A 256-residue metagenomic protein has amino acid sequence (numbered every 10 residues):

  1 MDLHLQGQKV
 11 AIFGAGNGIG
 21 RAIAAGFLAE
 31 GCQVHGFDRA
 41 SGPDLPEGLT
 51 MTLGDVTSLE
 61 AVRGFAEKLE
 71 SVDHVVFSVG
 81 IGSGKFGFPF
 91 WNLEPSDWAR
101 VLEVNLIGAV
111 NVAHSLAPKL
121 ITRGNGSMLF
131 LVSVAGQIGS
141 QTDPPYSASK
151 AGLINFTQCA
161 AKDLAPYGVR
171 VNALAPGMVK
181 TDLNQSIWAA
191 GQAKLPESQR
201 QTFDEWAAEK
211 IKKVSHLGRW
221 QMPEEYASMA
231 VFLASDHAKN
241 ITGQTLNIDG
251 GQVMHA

Functional and structural regions predicted by a protein language model:
F86-F90, E94-A99, I211: Substrate-binding pocket helix/loop in short-chain dehydrogenase/reductase
A113, S149, T157: Active-site helix of classical SDR
P118, K162-D163, K239: Alpha-helical segment proximal to the catalytic Tyr-Lys
S133: Residue(s) in the substrate-gating loop at a strand-loop-helix junction that position the organic substrate next
A165, R170, I241-G243: Short, small/polar-rich loop/turn modules that mediate ligand/substrate recognition or access, typified
F203-E205, S215-Y226: A conserved structural motif in NAD(P)-dependent oxidoreductases
V231, T242-A256: Short C-terminal tail/terminal secondary-structure segment of NAD(P)H-dependent dehydrogenase/reductase domains
